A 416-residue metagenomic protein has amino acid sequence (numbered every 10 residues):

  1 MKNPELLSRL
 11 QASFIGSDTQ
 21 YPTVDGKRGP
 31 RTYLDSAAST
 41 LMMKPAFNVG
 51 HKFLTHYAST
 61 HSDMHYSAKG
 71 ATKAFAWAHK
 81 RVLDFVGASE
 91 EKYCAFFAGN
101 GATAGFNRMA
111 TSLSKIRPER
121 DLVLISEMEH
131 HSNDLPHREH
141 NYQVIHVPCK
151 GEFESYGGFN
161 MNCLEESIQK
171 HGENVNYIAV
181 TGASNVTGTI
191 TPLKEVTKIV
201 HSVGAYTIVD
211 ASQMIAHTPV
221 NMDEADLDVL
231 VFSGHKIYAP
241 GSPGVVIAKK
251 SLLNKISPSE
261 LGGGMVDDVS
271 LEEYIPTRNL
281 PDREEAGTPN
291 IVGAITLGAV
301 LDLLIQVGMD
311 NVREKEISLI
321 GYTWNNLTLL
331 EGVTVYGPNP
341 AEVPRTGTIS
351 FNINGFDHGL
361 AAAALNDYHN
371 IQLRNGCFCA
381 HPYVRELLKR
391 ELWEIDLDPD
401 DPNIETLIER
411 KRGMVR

Functional and structural regions predicted by a protein language model:
M1-R416: Pyridoxal 5′-phosphate
